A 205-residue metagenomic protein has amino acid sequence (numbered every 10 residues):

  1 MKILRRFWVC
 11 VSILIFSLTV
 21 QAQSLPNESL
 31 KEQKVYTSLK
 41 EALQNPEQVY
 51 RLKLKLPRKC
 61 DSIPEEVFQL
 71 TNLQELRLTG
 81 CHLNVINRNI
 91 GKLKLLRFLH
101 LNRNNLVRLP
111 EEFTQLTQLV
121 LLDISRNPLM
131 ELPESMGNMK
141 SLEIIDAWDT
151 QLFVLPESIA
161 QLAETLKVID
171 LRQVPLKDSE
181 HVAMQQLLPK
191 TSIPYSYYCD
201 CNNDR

Functional and structural regions predicted by a protein language model:
M1-K2, L93: General helical secondary-structure elements
K2-F7, I13, L18-T79, N84-R88 (+2 more regions): The feature captures the LRR N-terminal capping module
V35-Y36, L152-L155: Short hydrophobic/aromatic-rich motifs at helix boundaries and adjacent loops
L43, E66-Q69, N89-K92, L106 (+6 more regions): Hydrophobic anchor residues at the C-terminal helix/turn of individual leucine-rich repeat
K55-P57, T79-G80, N102-R103, E112 (+6 more regions): Per-repeat beta-strand-to-loop junction in leucine-rich repeat
R58-D61, H82-N84, N105-R108, P128-E131 (+2 more regions): Canonical position 11/12 of the leucine-rich repeat
L73-L76, I90, L96-L101, L106-L109 (+3 more regions): Hydrophobic packing within well-folded, soluble alpha/beta domains
E75, I90-K92, V107, R126 (+5 more regions): Low-complexity, compositionally biased segments
